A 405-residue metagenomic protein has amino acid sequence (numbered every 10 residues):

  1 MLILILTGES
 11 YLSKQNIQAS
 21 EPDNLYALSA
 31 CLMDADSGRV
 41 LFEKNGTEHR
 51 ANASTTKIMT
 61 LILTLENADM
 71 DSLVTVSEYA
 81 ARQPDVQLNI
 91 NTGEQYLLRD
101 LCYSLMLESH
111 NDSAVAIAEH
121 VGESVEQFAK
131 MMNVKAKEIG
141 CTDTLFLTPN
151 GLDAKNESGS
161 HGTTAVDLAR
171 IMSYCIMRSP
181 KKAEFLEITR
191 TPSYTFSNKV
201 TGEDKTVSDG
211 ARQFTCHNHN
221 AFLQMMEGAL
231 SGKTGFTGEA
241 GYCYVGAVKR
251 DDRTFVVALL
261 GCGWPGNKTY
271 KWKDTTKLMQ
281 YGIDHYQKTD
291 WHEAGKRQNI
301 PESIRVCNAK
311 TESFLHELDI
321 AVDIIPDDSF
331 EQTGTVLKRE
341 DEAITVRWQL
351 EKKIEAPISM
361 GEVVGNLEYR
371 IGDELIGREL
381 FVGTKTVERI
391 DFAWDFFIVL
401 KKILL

Functional and structural regions predicted by a protein language model:
M1-Q15: Sec-dependent N-terminal signal peptides of Gram-positive bacterial secreted proteins and lipoproteins
Y11-A183, T189-Y194: Active-site-adjacent loops and short helices of periplasmic peptidoglycan-processing enzymes
G159-L405: Domain-terminus/edge residues, biased toward the C-terminal soluble/receptor-binding domains of extracytoplasmic
